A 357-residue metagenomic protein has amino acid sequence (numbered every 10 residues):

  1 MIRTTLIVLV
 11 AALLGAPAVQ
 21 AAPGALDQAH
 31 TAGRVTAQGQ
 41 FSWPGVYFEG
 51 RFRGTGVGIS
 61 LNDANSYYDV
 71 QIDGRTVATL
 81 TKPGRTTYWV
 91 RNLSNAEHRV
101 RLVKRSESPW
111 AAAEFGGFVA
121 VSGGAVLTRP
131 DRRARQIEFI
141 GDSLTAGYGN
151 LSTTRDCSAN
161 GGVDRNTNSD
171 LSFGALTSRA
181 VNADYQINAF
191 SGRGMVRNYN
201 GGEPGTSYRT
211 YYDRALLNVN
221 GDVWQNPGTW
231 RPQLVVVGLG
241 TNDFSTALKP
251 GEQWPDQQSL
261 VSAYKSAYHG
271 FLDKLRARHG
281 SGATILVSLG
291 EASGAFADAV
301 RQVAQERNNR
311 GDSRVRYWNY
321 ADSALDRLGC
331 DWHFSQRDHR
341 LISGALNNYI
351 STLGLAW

Functional and structural regions predicted by a protein language model:
M1-L6: Bacterial N-terminal signal peptides that target proteins for export
L9, L13, A18-I140, L144-S169: N-terminal secretory targeting modules
W43-G45, P109-A113, D156-Q258, A292-A297 (+1 more regions): Conserved SGNH/GDSL esterase-like catalytic core that processes O-acyl groups on lipids and polysaccharides
Y68, A146-G149, M195, S245-T246 (+1 more regions): Short, solvent-exposed loop/turn elements at domain surfaces
D73, T210-W357: Alpha-helical cap/lid subdomain in secreted, periplasmic, or secretory-pathway luminal O-acyl-processing enzymes
Q136, D184, T284: Residues at the starts of beta-strands that form the adenosine-phosphate
F139, Y185-I187, Y317-N319: Conserved beta-strand scaffold positions in the cores of enzyme catalytic domains, especially in NTP/NDP-utilizing
